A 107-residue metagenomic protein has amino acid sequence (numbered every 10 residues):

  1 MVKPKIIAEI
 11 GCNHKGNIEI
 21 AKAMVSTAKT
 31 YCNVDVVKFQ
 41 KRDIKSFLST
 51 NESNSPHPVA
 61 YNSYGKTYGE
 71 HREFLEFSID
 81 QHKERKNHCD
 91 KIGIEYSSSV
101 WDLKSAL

Functional and structural regions predicted by a protein language model:
M1-A8, H82: N-terminal amphipathic alpha-helix/helix-capping segment at the start of soluble metabolic enzymes
I6-A8, D35-F39, Y96-S99, L107: Hydrophobic faces of well-ordered beta-strands that scaffold small-molecule active sites in alpha/beta enzyme cores
E9, A28: Conserved, mostly hydrophobic/aromatic
G11-N13, Q40-I44, W101-L103: Active-site beta-loop-alpha junctions enriched in small/polar residues
K15-T27, I79-D80: Glycine-rich anion/phosphate-binding loops
K29-N33, D90: Non-catalytic positions within long, well-ordered alpha-helices that form the structural scaffold/packing of enzyme
D35-E76: Glycine-rich, proline-tolerant flexible connector loops at the mouths of alpha/beta enzymes
V59-L107: Active-site beta->alpha loop and helix N-cap motifs at the rims of alpha/beta catalytic domains
